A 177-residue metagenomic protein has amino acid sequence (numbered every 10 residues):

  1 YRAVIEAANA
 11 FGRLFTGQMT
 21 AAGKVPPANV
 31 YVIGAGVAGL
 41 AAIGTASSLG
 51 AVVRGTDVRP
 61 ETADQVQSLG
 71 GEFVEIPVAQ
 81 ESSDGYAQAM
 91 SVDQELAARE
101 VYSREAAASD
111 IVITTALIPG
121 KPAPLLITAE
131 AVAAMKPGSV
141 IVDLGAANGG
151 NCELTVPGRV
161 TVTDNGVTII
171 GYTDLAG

Functional and structural regions predicted by a protein language model:
R2-E6, A10-Q18, A146, G150-G177: Adenosine-phosphate binding glycine-rich loop
A7, A46, I113: Conserved hydrophobic/aromatic pocket- or pore-lining residues that grip, position, or stack substrates in active sites
A10, T16-M19, A28-N29, T114 (+1 more regions): Active-site/ligand-binding-proximal alpha/beta "capping" segment
G17-E105: Glycine-rich phosphate/diphosphate-binding loop of Rossmann-like nucleotide-binding domains
N29-Y31, V52-R54, G71-E72, D110-V112 (+2 more regions): Structural motif
V58-P60, V78-A79, L117-I118, G145-N151 (+1 more regions): Short, ordered loop/turn segments at secondary-structure junctions
S83-V112, A116-A133, Y172: A structured beta-alpha segment of the ubiquitous adenosine-cofactor-binding alpha/beta core
I111-V162, T168: ADP-ribose/adenylate-binding Rossmann-like module
